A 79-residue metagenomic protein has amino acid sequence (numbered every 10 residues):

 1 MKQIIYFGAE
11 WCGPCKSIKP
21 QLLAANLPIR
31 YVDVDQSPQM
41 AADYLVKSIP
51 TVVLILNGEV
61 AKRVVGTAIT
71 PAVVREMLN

Functional and structural regions predicted by a protein language model:
M1-A25: Local sequence-structure signature of Cys/Sec-based thiol-disulfide redox active-site neighborhoods
I4-I5, I29, V52: Hydrophobic beta-strand anchors of alpha/beta hydrolase catalytic cores
G8, Y31, I55: Generic enzyme active-site microenvironment
S17, D43-Y44: Chalcogenol-based redox active-site neighborhoods
V34, V46, G66: Conserved strand-loop elements at the edges of beta-sheets that form or border functional pockets
V34-A42: Structural microenvironment flanking redox-active thiols in thiol-disulfide oxidoreductases
Y44-V53: Structural micro-motif
L56-N79: Non-catalytic, surface beta->alpha helical segment in thiol-disulfide oxidoreductase systems
